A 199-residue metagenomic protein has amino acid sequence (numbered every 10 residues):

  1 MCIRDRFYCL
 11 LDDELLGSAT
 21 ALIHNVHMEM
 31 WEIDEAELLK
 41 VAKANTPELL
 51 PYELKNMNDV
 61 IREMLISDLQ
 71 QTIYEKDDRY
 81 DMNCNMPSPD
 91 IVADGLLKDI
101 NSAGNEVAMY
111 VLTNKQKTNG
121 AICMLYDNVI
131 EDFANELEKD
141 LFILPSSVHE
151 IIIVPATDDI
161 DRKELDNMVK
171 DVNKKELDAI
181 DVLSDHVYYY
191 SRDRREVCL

Functional and structural regions predicted by a protein language model:
M1-I3: Short, small-residue-biased leader/transition segments that mark boundaries at the very start of proteins
D5, L16-S18, Q116-G120: Amphipathic repeat-derived elements
R6, R62, R79, R162 (+1 more regions): Arginine residue identity/basic-tract feature
Y8-E14: Conserved, function-critical positions that sit in or immediately flank catalytic and ligand-binding motifs
G17-A19, V107-N114, S146-H149: Short acidic (Asp/Glu) and glycine-rich catalytic loops that position anionic groups and cofactors
T20-H24, M28, E32: Long, charge-dense low-complexity segments
D34-L137: Surface-exposed, low-hydrophobicity interaction/linker segments
K115-L199: C-terminal structured domains
